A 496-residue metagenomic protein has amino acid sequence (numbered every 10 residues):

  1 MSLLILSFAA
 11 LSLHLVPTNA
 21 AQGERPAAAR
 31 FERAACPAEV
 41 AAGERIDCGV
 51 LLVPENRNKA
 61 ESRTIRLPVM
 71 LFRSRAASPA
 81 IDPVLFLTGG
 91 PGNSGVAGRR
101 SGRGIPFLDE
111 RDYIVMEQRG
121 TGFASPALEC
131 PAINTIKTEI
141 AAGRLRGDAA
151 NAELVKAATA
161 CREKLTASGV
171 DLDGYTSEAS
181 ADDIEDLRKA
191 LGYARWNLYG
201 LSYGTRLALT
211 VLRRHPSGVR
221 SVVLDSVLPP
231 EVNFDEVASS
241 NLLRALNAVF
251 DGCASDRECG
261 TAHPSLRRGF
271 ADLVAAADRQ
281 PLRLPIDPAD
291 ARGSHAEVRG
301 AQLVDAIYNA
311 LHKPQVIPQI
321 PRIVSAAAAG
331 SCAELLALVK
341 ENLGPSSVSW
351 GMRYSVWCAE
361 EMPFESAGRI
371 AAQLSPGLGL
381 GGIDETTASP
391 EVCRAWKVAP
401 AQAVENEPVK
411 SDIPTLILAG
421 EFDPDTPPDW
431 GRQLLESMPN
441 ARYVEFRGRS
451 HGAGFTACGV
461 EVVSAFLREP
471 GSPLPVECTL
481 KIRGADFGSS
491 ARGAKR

Functional and structural regions predicted by a protein language model:
S2-H14: Bacterial N-terminal signal peptides
S12-G23: Signal peptide processing junction and immediate N-terminal pro/mature segment of secreted/exported proteins
G23-Q302, S355-R496: Gly/Pro-rich cap/lid or specificity-loop segments adjacent to the active site
L228-L246, I323-S325, S331-L343: Flexible "cap/lid" loop of the alpha/beta hydrolase fold
I286-D305, H312-V316, L343-G351: Structural motif
L311-S325, A329, P363-G368, G471: Short helix-capping/linker segments at secondary-structure and domain boundaries
V324, A329-S366: Long, low-complexity segments enriched in small/aliphatic residues
